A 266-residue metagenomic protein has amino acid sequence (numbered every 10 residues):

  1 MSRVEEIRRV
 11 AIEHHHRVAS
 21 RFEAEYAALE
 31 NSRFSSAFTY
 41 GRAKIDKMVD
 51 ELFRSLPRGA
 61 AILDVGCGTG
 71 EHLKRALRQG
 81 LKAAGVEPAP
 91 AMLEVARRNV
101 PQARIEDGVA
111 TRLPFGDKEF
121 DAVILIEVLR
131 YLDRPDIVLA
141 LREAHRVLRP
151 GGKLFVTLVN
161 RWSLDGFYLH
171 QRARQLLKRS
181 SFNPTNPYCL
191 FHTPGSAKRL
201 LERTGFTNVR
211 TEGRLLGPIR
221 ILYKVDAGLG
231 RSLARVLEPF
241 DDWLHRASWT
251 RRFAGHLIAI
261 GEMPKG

Functional and structural regions predicted by a protein language model:
S2-P57: Conserved class I S-adenosyl-L-methionine
G59-G66: Conserved class I S-adenosyl-L-methionine
T69-R112: Class I SAM-dependent methyltransferase SAM/SAH-binding core
I124: A conserved beta-strand element that flanks and buttresses the S-adenosyl-L-methionine
V138-P150: A short glycine-rich, Lys/Arg-flanked "PGG" loop and its adjoining helix->strand segment in the class I
F155-L177: Conserved class I S-adenosyl-L-methionine
R179-S196: Acceptor-substrate binding/catalytic loop of class I
R199, V209-G266: A C-terminal cap/extension of S-adenosyl-L-methionine-dependent methyltransferases that defines the acceptor-substrate
